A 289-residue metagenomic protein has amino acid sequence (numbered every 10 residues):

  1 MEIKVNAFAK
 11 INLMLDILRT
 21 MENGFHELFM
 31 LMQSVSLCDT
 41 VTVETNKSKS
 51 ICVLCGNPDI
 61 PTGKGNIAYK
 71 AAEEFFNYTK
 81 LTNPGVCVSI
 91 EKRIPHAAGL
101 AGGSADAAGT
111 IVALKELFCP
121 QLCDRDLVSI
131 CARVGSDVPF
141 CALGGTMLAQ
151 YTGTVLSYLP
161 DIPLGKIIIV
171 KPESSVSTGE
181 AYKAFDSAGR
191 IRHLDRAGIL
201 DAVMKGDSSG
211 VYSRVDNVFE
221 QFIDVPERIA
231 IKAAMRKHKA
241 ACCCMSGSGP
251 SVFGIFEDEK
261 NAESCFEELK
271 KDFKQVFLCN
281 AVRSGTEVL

Functional and structural regions predicted by a protein language model:
M1-A98, E116-V128, D161-I162, K171-S174: ATP-binding N-lobe of GHMP and related small-molecule kinases
L13, V41-V43, A68, G103 (+6 more regions): Residue-level signal for inorganic ion chemistry
M32-V35, C131, A234-M235, L269-K270: Hydrophobic C-terminal alpha-helix "anchor/cap" residues
Q33-S34, A132-R133, P139-A142, L159-P163 (+1 more regions): Solvent-exposed alpha-helices and their adjacent loops that cap or buttress functional pockets in soluble metabolic
S48-P61, T110, K205-V215: Short, basic/glycine-rich phosphate-binding loops at helix/coil junctions that contact nucleotide phosphates
P84, A107, I111-L148: Contiguous, small/hydrophobic- and glycine-enriched helical/loop subdomains that border and often "cap" functional
S89-F118, S136, A240-F256: Glycine/serine-rich anion-binding loops at beta->alpha junctions that coordinate negatively charged ligand groups
L143, L148-C242, E257-K270, K274-L289: Conserved, helical-rich catalytic subdomain that frames metal- and/or nucleotide-binding sites in enzyme alpha/beta
